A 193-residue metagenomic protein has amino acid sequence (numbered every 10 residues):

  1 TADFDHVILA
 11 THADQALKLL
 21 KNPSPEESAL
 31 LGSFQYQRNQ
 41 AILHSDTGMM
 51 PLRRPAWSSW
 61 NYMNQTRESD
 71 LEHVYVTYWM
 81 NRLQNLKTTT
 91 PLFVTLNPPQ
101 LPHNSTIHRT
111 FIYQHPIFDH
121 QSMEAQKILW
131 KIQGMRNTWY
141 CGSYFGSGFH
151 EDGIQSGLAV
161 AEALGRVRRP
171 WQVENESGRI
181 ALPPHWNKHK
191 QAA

Functional and structural regions predicted by a protein language model:
T1-Q114: Mid-domain catalytic core of redox enzymes that form a hydrophobic substrate pocket/lid adjacent to a catalytic redox
S69-A193: Conserved flavin/dinucleotide-binding core of flavoenzymes
